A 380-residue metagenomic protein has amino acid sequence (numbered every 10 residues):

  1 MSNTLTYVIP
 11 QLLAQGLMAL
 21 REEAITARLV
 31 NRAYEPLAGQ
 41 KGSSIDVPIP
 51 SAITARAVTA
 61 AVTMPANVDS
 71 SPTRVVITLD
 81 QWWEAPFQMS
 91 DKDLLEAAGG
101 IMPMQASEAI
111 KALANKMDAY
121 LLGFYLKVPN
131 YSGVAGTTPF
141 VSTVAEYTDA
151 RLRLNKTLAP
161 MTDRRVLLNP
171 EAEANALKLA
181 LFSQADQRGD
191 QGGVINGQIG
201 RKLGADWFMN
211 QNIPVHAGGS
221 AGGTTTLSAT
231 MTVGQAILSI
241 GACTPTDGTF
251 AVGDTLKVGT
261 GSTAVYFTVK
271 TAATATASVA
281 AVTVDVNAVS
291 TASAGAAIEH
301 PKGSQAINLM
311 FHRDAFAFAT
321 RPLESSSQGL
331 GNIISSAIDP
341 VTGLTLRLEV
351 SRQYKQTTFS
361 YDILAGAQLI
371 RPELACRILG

Functional and structural regions predicted by a protein language model:
M1-L79, A375: N-terminal "assembly arms/tails" that initiate or stabilize quaternary assembly in self-assembling proteins
N3-A19, M102, Y147-D149, P170 (+3 more regions): Surface-exposed molecular-recognition determinants
T4, E108-T137, S220-T226, A242 (+1 more regions): Signature of extracytoplasmic/envelope-associated structural regions
R28-K41, D46, S51-R56, V144-L181: Short, low-complexity, charged/polar segments at coil/turn and helix-coil boundaries
V47, V75-E146, N155-A172, G197-W207 (+1 more regions): Long, contiguous amphipathic alpha-helices that act as assembly "spine/axial" helices in icosahedral shell and virion
P48, V258-G259, P301, D362: Residue-level recognition of conserved beta-strand edge/terminus positions
V141, N175, L181-A294, R377-I378: Autoprocessing Asn-cyclization modules and mimics
R201, A205-P214, T268-A375: Internal mixed-charge
